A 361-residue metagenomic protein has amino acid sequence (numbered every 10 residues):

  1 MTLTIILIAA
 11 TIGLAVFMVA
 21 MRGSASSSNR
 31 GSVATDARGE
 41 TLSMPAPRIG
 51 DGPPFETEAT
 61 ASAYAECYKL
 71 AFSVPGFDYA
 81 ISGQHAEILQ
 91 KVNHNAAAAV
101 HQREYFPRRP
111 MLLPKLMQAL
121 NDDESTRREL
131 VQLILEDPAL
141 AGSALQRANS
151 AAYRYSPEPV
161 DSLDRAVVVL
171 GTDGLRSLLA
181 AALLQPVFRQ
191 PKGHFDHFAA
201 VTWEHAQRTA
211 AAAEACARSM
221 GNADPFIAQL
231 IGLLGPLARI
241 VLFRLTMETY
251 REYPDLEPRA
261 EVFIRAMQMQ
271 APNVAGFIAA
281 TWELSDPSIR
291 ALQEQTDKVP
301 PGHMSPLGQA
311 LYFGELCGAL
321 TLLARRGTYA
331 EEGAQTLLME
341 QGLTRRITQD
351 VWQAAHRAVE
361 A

Functional and structural regions predicted by a protein language model:
T2-L234, I240-E248, P258-T336, R346-A361: Conserved alpha-helical "signature site" that marks functionally important helical segments or helix/loop junctions
E252-Y253: Catalytic or ion-translocation cores adjacent to nucleophile or general acid/base/metal-coordination motifs in diverse
Q341-G342: Polyanionic, low-complexity intrinsically disordered segments
